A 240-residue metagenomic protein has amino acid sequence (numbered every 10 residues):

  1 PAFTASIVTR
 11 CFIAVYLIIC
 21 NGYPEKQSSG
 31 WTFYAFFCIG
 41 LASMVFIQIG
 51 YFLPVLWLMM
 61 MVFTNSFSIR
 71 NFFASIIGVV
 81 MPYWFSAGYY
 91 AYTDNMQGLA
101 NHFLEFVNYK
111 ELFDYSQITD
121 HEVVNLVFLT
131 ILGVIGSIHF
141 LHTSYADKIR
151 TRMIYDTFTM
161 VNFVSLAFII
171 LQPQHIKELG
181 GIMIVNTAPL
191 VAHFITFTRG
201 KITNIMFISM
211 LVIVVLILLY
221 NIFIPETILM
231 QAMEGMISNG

Functional and structural regions predicted by a protein language model:
P1-C11, G180, V185: Membrane-interface micro-motifs in multi-pass membrane enzymes
I13-G30: Membrane-interface transmembrane helices that cradle and orient dolichyl/undecaprenyl
W31-I47: Membrane-interface alpha helices of multi-pass inner-membrane proteins
F52-I77: Perimembrane helix-loop-helix junctions
F72-E105: Membrane-lumen/periplasm interface segments of specific transmembrane helices in polyprenyl phosphate-linked
A100-V123, S137-F140: Juxtamembrane membrane-water interface segments that cap and precede transmembrane helices
S137-V161: Membrane-interface helix-loop-helix junctions at transmembrane boundaries of multi-pass membrane enzymes, predominantly
I176-I195: Hydrophobic/aromatic-rich transmembrane helices and adjacent perimembrane loops
